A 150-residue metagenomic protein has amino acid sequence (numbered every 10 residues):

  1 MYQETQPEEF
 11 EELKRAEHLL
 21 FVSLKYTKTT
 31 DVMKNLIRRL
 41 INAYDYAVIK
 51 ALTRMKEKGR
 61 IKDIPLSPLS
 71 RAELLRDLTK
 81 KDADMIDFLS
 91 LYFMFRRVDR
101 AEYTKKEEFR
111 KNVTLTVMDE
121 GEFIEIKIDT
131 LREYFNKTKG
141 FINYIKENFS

Functional and structural regions predicted by a protein language model:
M1-N35: Charged alpha-helical initiation segments
M1-T5, L52, Y92-D99: Short low-complexity stretches enriched in small and charged residues
Y2, T138, E147-S150: Short hairpin/turn module used for nucleic-acid contact or packing/dimerization
P7, K34, R38-I41, D129-N136: A generic "alpha-helical surface" signal
E12-L19, R39, Y46, Y134-K137 (+1 more regions): Amphipathic, well-ordered alpha-helical segments in soluble domains
A16-T27, K50, R54, I145-F149: Secondary-structure edge/capping motif, primarily at the C-terminal ends of alpha-helices and the immediately following
K25-K58: N-terminal interaction modules that seed assembly of large macromolecular complexes
K58-I142: Long, charged low-complexity segments
